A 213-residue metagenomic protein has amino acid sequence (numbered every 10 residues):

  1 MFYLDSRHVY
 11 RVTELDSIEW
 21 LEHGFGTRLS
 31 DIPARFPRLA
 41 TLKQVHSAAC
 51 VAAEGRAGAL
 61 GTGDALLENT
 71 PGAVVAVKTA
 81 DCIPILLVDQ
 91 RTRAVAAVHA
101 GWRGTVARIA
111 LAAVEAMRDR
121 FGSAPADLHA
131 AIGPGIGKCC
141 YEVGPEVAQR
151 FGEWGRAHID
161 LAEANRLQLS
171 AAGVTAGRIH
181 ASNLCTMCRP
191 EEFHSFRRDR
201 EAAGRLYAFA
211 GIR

Functional and structural regions predicted by a protein language model:
M1-R213: Active-site microenvironment for binding and transforming phosphate-containing groups
